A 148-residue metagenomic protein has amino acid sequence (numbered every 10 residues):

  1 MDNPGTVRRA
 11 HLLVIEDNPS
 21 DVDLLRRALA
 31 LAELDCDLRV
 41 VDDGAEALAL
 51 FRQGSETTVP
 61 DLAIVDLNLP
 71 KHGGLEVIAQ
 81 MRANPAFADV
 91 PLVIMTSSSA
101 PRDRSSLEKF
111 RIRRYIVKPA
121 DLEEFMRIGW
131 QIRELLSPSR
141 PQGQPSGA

Functional and structural regions predicted by a protein language model:
M1-L13, P19-L34, R52, E56-T57 (+2 more regions): Non-catalytic signal-transmission and effector/linker regions of two-component phosphorelay proteins
I15-E16, L25, V41, A63: Conserved sequence signature across two-component system core domains
D17, M95-S99, P119: Conserved active-site segment of CheY-like receiver
V40, N68-H72: Residue-level signal for the "D+5" position in two-component response regulator receiver
V40-L62, M126: Acidic, metal-coordinating helix/loop segments flanking the phosphotransfer/catalytic sites of two-component signaling
V65-L67, T96: Active-site residues of response regulator receiver
R113: Short, glycine/charged-rich "phosphate-handling" switch motifs in NTP-dependent and phosphotransfer domains
